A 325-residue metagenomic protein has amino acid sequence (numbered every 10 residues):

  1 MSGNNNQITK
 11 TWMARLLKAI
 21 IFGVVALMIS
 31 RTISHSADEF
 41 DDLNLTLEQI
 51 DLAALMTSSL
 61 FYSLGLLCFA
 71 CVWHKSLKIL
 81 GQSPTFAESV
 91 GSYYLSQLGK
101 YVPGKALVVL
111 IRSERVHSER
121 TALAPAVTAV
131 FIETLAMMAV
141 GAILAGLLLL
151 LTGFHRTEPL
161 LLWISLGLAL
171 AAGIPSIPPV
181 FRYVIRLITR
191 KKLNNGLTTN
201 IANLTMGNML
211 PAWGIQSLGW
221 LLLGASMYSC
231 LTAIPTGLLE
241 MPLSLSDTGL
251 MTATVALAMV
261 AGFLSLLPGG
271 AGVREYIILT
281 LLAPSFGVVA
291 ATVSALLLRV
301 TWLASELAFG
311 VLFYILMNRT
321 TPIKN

Functional and structural regions predicted by a protein language model:
M1-Y94, L150-F263, V288, V293-A295 (+1 more regions): Predominantly cytoplasmic-facing regulatory/coupling regions of multi-pass membrane proteins
F69, L107, V140-L148, A169: Membrane-embedded alpha-helical core segments of multi-pass
F86-G91, K105-V108, H117-T134, V288-L297: Membrane-interface alpha-helices at helix entry/exit sites of multi-pass transporters
L95-V102, T254-A271, E275: Transmembrane alpha-helix interface/packing and boundary motifs in multi-pass membrane proteins, characterized by
Q97-A106, T134-A142: Mid-bilayer segments of alpha-helical transmembrane spans in multi-pass integral membrane proteins that mediate
A106-E119, S265-A283: Re-entrant/interfacial helical elements at transmembrane boundaries that shape and gate the permeation pathway
L123-F154: Hydrophobic alpha-helical segments and helix pairs
